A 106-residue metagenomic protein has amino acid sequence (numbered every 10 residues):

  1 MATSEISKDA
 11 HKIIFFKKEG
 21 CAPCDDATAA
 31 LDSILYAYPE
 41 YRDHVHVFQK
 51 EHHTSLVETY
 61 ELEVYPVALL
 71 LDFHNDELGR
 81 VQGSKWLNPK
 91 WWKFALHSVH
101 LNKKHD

Functional and structural regions predicted by a protein language model:
A2-Y38: Local sequence-structure signature of Cys/Sec-based thiol-disulfide redox active-site neighborhoods
A10, R42, V64-Y65: A structure-centric signal for secondary-structure junctions around beta-strands
F16-K17, P39-S55: Thiol-based oxidoreductase modules, predominantly thioredoxin-like and allied folds used for disulfide exchange
A22-P23, H52, L87: Short alpha-helical
T28-L31, E61-E63, S84: Short, glycine/charged-enriched secondary-structure capping and boundary segments
H52-T59, H74: Short, intrinsically disordered low-complexity segments
Y60-L71: Structural micro-motif
L69-D106: Non-catalytic, surface beta->alpha helical segment in thiol-disulfide oxidoreductase systems
